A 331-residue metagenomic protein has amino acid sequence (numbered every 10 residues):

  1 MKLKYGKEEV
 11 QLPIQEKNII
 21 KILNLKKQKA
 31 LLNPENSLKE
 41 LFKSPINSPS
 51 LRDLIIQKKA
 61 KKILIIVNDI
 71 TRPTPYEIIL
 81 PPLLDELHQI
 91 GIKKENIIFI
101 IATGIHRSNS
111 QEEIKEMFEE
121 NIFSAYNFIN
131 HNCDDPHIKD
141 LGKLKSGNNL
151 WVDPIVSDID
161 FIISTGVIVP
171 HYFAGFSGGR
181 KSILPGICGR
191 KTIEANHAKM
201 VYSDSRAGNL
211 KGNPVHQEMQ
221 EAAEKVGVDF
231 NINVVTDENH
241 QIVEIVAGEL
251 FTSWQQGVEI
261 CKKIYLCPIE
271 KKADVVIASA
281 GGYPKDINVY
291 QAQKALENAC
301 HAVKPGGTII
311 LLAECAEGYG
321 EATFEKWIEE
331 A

Functional and structural regions predicted by a protein language model:
M1-F42: N-terminal amphipathic/basic leader segments beginning at the initiator methionine
I46-L64, Q89-E95, C267-V275, A302-K304: Glycine-rich phosphate/diphosphate-binding loops that line cofactor/substrate pockets in enzymes
K62-P73, I98-G104, I277-S279: Short glycine-rich or small-residue beta-strand-to-loop segments that form or flank ligand, phosphate, metal/Fe-S
P73-I92, A292-A302: Histidine-anchored nucleotide/phosphate-binding helix
E95-I105, F128, T308-E314: Short internal beta-strands
N109-F176: An acidic, phosphate/nucleotide-engaging active-site surface
R206-P284: Membrane-embedded hairpin module used as a gating/binding unit in multi-pass transport and secretion proteins
D286-A331: C-terminal catalytic subdomain
